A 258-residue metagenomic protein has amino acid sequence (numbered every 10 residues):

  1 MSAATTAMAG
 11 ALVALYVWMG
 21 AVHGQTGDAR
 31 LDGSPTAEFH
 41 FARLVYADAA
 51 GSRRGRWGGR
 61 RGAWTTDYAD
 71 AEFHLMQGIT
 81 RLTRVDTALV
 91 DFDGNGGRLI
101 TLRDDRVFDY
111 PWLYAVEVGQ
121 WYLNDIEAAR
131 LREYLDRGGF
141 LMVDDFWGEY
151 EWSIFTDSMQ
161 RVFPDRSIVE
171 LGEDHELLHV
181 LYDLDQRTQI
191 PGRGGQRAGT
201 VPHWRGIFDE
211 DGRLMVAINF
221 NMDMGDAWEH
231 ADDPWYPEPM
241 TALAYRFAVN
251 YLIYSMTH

Functional and structural regions predicted by a protein language model:
T5-A21: Bacterial N-terminal signal peptides
V22-W112, V118-G119, D223-M224, H230-H258: Aromatic-Pro/Gly-enriched surface loop or interdomain linker that acts as a lid/target-recognition segment
F41, V107-W152: Short alpha-beta junction capping motif
V45, I79-D86, E117, G139 (+4 more regions): Sec/Tat-exported extracytoplasmic proteins
A49-R56, Y150-H230, M240, Y245 (+1 more regions): An acidic, glycine-rich "communication" segment
E72-M76, A128, R132, W152-T156 (+1 more regions): Extracytoplasmic/secreted envelope proteins and their assembly/folding machinery, especially bacterial periplasmic
V85-R98, V143-F146, R166-D174: Surface-exposed patches in mature extracellular/periplasmic domains of secreted proteins
